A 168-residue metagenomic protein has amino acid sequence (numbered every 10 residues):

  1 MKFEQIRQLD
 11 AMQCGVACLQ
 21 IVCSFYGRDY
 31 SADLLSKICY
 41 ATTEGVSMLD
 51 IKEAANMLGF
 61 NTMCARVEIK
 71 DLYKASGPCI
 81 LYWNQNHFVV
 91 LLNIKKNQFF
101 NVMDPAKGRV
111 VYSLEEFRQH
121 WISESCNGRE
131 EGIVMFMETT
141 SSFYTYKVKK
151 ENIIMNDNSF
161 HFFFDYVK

Functional and structural regions predicted by a protein language model:
M1-G77, Y82-F88: Cysteine-nucleophile protease catalytic domains, especially the papain-like/related folds used in DUB/UBL proteases
C39-V46, Y73-N84, F88-K168: Noncatalytic regulatory segments and standalone regulatory/sensor domains
